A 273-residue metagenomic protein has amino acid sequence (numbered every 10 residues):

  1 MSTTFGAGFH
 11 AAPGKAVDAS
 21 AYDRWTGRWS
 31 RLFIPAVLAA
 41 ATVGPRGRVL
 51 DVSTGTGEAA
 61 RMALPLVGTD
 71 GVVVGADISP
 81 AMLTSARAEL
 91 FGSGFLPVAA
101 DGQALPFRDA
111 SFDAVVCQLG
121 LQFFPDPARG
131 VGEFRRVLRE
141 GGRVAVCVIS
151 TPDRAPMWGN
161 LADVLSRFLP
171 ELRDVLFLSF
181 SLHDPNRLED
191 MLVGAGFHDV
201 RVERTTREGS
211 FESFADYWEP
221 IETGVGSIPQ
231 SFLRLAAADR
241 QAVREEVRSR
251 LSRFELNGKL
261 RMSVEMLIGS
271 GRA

Functional and structural regions predicted by a protein language model:
S2-K15, W29-S30, T56-E58, L178-A273: Conserved Class I S-adenosyl-L-methionine
A16-G27: Class I SAM-dependent methyltransferase Rossmann-like catalytic core, especially the SAM/SAH-binding loop
R28-G47, M62: Conserved alpha-helix/loop element of class I SAM-dependent methyltransferases that forms part of the SAM/SAH-binding
R48-L105, A114, R129: Class I SAM-dependent methyltransferase SAM/SAH-binding core
D113-P127, S150: A short SAM/SAH-binding and catalytic strip from SAM-dependent methyltransferases
A128-R129, R135, R139-E212: Conserved catalytic/acceptor-binding region of the Class I
